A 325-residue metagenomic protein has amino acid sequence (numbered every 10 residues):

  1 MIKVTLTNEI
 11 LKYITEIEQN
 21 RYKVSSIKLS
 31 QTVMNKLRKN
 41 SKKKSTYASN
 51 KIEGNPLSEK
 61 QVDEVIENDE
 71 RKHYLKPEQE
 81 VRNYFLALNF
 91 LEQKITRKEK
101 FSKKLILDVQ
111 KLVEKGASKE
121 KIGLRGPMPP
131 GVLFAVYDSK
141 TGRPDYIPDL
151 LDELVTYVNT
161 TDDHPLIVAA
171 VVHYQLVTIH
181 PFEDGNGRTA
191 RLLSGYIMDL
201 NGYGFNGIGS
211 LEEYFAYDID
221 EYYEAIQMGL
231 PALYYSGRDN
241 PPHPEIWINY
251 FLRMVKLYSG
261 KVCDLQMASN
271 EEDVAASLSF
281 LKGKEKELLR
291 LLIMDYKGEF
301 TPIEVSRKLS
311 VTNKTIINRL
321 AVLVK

Functional and structural regions predicted by a protein language model:
M1-K325: FIC/Doc superfamily catalytic core
